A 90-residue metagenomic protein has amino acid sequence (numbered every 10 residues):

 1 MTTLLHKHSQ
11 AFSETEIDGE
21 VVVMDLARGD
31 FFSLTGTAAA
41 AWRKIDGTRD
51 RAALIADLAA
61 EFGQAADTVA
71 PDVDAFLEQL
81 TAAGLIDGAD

Functional and structural regions predicted by a protein language model:
M1-V21: Long, low-complexity, charged/polar intrinsically disordered regions in eukaryotic proteins
I17, D30-D90: Long, charge-rich, low-complexity alpha-helical segments
M24-D25: Compact, glycine-rich, soluble single-domain proteins
